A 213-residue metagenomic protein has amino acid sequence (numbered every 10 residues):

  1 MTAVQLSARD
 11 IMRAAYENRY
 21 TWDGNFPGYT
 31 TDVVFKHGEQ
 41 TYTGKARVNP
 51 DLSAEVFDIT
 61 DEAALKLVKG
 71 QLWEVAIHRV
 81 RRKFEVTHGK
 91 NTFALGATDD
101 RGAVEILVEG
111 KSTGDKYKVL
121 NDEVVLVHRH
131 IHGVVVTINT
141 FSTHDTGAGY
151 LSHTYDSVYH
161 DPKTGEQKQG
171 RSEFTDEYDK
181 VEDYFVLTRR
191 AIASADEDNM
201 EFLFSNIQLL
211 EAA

Functional and structural regions predicted by a protein language model:
M1-G38, T60-A63, T87: N-terminal leader/targeting segments and the immediate start of mature chains
Q5, T60-K66, I77-H78, V158-H160 (+2 more regions): Short C-terminal domain-edge/linker segments immediately following a structured domain
Y20-D23, N91-T98, K116, G147 (+1 more regions): Short linear motifs in intrinsically disordered
D32-V34, R47, D156, A191: Residue-level recognition of well-ordered beta-strand positions that form the cores of beta-sheet-rich folds across
V34-G38, D51, H160-P162, A195: Generic structural motif
G38-G44: Short, solvent-exposed polar/charged micro-motifs at secondary-structure junctions
G44-T137: An acidic-aromatic
V104-A213: Gly/Pro-enriched, hydrophobic low-complexity segments that function as extracytoplasmic propeptides/linkers
